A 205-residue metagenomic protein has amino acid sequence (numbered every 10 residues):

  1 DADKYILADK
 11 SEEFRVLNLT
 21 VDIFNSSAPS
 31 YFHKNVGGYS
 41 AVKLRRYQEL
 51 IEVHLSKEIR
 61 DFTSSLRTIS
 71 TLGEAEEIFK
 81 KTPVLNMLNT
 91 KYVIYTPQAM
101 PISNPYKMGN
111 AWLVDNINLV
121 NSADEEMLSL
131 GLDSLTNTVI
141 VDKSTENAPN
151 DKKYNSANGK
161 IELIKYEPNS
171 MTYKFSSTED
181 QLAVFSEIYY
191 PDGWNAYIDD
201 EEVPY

Functional and structural regions predicted by a protein language model:
D1-Y31: Transmembrane helical bundles and short interhelical boundary loops of multi-pass, membrane-embedded
L7, S30-H33, G37-Y205: Flexible, solvent-exposed extracytoplasmic
